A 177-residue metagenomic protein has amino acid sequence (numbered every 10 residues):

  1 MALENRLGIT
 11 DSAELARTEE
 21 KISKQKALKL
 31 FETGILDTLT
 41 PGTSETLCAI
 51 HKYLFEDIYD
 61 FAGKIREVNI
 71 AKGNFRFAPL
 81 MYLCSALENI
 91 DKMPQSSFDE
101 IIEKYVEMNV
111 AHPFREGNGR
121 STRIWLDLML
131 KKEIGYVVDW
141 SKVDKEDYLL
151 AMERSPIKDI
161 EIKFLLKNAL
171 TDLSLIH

Functional and structural regions predicted by a protein language model:
M1-H177: FIC/Doc superfamily catalytic core
